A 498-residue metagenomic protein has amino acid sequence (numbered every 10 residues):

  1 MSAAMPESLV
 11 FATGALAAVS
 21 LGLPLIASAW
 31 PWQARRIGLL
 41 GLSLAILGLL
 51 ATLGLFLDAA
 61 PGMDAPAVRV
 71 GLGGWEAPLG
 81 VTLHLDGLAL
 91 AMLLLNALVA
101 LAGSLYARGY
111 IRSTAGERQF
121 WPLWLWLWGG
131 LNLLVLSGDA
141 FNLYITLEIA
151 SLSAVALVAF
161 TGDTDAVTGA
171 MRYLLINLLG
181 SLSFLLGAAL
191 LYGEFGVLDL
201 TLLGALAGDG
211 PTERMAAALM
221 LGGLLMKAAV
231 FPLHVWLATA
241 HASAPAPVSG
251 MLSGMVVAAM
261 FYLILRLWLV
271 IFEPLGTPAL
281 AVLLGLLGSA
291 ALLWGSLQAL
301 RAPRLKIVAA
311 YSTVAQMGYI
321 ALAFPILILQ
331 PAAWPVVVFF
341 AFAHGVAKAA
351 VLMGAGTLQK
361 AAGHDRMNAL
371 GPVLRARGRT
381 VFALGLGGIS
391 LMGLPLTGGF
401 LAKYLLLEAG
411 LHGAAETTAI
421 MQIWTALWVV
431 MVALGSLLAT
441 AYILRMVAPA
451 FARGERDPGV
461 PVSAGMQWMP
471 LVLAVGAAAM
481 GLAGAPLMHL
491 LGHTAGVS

Functional and structural regions predicted by a protein language model:
S2-F11, A15-P122, T201-L202, H489-V497: Transmembrane helix-loop-helix hairpins at membrane boundaries of multipass inner-membrane proteins
S2-L9, A15-S20, R35, V135 (+6 more regions): Hydrophobic alpha-helical transmembrane segments of multi-pass integral membrane proteins
A27-P31, F160-G162, A448-F451, E455: Cytoplasmic membrane-interface segments at the C-terminal ends of transmembrane helices
Q33-A45, T168-L178, R377-A383, A464-V472: Alpha-helical transmembrane segments and their helix-start/interface "positive-inside/aromatic belt" motifs in integral
G41-L57, L179-L186, L384-P395, V472-A485: Hydrophobic alpha-helical membrane-insertion segments
A102-R112, R118, G129-L143, S153-P449: Hydrophobic transmembrane alpha-helices and their helix-loop junctions in integral membrane proteins
E148: Short phosphate-coordinating micro-motif centered on Lys-Gly-acidic
A244, M367-N368, L374-V381, S436 (+1 more regions): Cytoplasmic/organellar membrane-interface segments at the starts of transmembrane helices in multi-pass inner-membrane
